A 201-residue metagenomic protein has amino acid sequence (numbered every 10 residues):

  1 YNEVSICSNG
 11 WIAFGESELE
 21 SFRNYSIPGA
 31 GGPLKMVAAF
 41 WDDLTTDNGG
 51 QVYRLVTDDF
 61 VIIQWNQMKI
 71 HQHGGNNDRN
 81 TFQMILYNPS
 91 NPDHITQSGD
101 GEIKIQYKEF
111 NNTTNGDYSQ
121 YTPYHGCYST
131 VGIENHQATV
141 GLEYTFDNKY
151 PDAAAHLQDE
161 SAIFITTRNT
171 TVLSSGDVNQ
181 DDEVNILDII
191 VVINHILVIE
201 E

Functional and structural regions predicted by a protein language model:
Y1-V172: Extracytoplasmic Ser/Thr/Pro-rich, glycosylation-prone low-complexity segments
S175: Basic/Trp-rich segment in TM-proximal cytosolic loops or flexible interdomain/linker regions
V178-E201: Alpha-helical segments with a strong preference for the paired helices of cellulosomal dockerin domains
